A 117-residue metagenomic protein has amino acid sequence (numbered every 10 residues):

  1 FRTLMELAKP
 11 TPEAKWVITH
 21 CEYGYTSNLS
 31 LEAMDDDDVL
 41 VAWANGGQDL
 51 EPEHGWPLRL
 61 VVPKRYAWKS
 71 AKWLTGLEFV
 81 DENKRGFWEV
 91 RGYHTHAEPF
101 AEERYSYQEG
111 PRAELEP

Functional and structural regions predicted by a protein language model:
F1-P117: Structured, non-membrane catalytic/scaffold regions adjacent to prosthetic-group chemistry
